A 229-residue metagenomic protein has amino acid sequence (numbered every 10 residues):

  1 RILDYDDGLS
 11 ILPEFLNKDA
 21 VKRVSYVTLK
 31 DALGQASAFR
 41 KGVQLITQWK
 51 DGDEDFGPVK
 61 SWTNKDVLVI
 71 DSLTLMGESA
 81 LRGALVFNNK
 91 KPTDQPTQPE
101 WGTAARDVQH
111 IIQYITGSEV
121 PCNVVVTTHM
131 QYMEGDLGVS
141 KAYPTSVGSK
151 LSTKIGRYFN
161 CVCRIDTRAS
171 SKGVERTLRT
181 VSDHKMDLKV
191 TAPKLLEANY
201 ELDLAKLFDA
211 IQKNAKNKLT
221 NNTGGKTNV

Functional and structural regions predicted by a protein language model:
R1-V69, L75-S79: Conserved P-loop
I11, A38-K41, E100, A142 (+1 more regions): Exposed alpha-helical structural elements
F15, R82-G83, S171: Single-residue recognition of alpha-helix boundary sites
D19-S25, F87-N89, T145, E197-L202: Short, low-complexity, polar/charged sequence segments that are solvent-exposed and flexible
I46-D53, I112-E119, F159: Hydrophobic, Leu/Ile/Phe/Ala-enriched alpha-helical segments that form helix-helix packing faces
N64-K154: P-loop NTPase motor core
S118, C122-N199: Phosphate-binding/switch region of NTP-binding enzymes
L188-V229: NTP-binding/hydrolysis catalytic cores, primarily Walker-type P-loop NTPases
